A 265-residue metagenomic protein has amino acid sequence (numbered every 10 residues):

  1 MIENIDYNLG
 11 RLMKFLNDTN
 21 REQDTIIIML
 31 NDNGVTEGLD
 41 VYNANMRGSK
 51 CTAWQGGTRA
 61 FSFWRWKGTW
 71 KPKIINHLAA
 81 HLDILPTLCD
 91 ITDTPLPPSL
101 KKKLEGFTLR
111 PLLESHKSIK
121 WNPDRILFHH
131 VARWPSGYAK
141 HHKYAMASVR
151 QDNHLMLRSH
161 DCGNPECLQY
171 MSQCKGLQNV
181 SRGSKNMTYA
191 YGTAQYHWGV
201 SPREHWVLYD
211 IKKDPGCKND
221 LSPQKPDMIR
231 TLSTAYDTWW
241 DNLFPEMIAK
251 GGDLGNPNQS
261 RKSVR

Functional and structural regions predicted by a protein language model:
I2-I5, L9, I26-N31, F61-F63 (+3 more regions): Beta-strand elements within well-structured catalytic alpha/beta cores of enzymes that handle phosphate/sulfate esters
E3, Y7-G10, K14, P86 (+6 more regions): Solvent-exposed, polar/charged alpha-helical surfaces in well-ordered, non-transmembrane soluble domains, broadly
E3-D6, I75-A79, K103, P226: Soluble non-cytosolic domains of exported or imported proteins
N4-N43: Metal-dependent active-site segment of extracytoplasmic phospho-/sulfohydrolases and closely related
R21-I27, A60, N122-D124, Q151-H154: Loop/turn elements at helix/coil->beta-strand transitions in domains of secreted/extracellular proteins
M29-V35, E105-G106, A132, D161 (+1 more regions): Short, solvent-exposed turn/loop segments enriched in Gly/Ser/Thr/Pro and often Arg
V35-A53, W70, H77, L82-L85 (+1 more regions): C-terminal cap/loop subdomain of S1 sulfatases and analogous C-terminal strand-loop tails that border
I84, K175, V180-V207, I211-R265: Long, internal low-complexity/basic segments
